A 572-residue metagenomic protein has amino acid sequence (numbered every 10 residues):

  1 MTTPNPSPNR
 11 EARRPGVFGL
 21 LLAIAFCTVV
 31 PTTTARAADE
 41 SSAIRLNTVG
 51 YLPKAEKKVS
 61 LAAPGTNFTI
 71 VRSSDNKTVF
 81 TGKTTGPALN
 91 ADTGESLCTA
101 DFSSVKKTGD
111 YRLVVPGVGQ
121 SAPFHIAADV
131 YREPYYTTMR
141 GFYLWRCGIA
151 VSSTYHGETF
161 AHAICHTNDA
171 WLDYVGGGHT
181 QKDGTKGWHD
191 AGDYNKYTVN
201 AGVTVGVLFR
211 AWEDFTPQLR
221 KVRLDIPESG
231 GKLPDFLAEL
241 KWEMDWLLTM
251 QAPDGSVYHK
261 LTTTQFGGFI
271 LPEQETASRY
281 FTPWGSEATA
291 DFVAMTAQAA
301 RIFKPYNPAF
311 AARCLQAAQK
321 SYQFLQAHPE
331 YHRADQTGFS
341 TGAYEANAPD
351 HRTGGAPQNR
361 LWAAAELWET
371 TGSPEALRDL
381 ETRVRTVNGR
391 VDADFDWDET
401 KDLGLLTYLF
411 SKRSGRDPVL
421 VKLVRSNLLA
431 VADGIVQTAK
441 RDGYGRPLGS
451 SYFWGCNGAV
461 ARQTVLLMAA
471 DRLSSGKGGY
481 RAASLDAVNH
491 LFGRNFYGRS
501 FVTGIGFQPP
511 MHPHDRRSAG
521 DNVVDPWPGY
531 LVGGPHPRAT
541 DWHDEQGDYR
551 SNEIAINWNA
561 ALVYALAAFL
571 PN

Functional and structural regions predicted by a protein language model:
M1-R14: N-terminal secretory signal peptides that target proteins for export/translocation
F18-P31: Bacterial N-terminal signal peptides
A35-A37: Boundary at the C-terminal end of the N-terminal hydrophobic targeting segment
I44-V118, A128, R140-G206, A211 (+5 more regions): Aromatic (Trp/Tyr) and acidic
R210-W242, Q274-Y280, Q298-L315: Short coil/linker segments at helix-helix boundaries
P234-S256: Carboxylate/His-rich catalytic cores and anion/metal-binding grooves
Q319-Q323, E330: Hydrophobic, small-residue-rich alpha-helical packing segments that form membrane-like cores
R385-A393: Solenoid-like repeat scaffolds
